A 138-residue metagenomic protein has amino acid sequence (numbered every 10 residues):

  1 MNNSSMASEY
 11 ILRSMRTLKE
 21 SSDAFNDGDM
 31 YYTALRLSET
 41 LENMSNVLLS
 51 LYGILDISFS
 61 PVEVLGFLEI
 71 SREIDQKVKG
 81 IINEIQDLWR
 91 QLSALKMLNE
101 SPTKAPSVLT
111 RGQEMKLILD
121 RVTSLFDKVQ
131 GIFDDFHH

Functional and structural regions predicted by a protein language model:
M1-Y32, H138: Charged alpha-helical initiation segments
L18, L37, F126: Short amphipathic alpha-helical/adjacent loop interface patches that line ligand and macromolecule-binding sites
A24, N43, S50-L51: Residue position in alpha-helical solenoids
T33-A34, T40: Solenoid-repeat scaffolds in large eukaryotic assemblies
L49-H138: Long, charged low-complexity segments
